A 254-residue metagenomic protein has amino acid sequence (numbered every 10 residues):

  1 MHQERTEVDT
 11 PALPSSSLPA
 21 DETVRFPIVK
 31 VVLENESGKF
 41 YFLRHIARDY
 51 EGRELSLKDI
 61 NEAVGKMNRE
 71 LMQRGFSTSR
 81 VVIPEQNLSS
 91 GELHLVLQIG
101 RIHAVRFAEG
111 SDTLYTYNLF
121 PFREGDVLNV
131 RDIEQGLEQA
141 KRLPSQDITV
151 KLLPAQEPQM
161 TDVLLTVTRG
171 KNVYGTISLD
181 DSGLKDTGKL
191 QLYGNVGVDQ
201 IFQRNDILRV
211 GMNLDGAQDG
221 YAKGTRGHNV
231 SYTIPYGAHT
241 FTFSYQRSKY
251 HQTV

Functional and structural regions predicted by a protein language model:
M1-G183, N195, M212-R226: Periplasmic polypeptide-binding modules associated with outer-membrane biogenesis and secretion
A104, Y174-T176, N205-D206, H251-V254: Short small-residue beta-strand/loop micro-motif enriched in glycine and branched aliphatics
I148, V173-G175, F202-L208, G237-F243: Repeated loop/turn-to-beta-strand initiation elements of outer-membrane beta-barrel proteins
L179-G183, Q200, M212-Q218, Y236-A238 (+1 more regions): Transmembrane beta-strands of outer-membrane beta-barrel pores
G194-V198, V230-I234: Residues on the lipid-exposed face of transmembrane beta-strands in outer-membrane beta-barrel proteins
N229-S231, F241-V254: Bacterial N-terminal Sec-type targeting sequences
